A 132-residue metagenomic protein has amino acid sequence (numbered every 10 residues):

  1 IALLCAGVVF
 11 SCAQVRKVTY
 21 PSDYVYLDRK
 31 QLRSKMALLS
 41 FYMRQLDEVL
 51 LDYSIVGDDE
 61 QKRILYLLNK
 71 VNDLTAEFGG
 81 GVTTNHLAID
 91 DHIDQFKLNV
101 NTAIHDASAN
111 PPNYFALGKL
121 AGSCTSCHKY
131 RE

Functional and structural regions predicted by a protein language model:
I1-G7: Sec-dependent N-terminal signal peptides
V9-S11: C-terminal motif of bacterial Sec signal peptides marking the signal peptidase cleavage site
A13-E132: Sequence context surrounding c-type heme c attachment/ligation sites in exported
